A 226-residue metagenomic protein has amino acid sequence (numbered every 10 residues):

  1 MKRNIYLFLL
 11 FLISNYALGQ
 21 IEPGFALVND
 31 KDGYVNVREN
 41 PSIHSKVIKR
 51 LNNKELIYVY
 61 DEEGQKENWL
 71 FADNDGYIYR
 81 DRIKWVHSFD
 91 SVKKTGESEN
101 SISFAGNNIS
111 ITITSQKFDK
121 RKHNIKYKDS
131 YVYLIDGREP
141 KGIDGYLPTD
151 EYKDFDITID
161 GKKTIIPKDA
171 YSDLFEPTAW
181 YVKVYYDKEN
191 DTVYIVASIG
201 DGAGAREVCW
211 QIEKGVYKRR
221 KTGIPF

Functional and structural regions predicted by a protein language model:
N4-I13: Sec-dependent N-terminal signal peptides
N15-G19: Sec/Tat signal peptide C-region and signal peptidase I cleavage site
I21-A26, K49-R82: SH3/SH3-like beta-barrel superfamily modules
E39-N53: SH3/SH3-like (including bacterial SH3b) beta-barrel domains that bind proline-rich motifs or cell-wall ligands
R80-G137: Surface-exposed beta-loop interaction hotspot
S110-T112, D191-S198: Short beta-strand elements that form the blades of beta-propeller/WD-repeat-like and other beta-sheet-rich scaffold
Y131-K183: Mature extracytoplasmic domains of secretory-pathway proteins
G204-V208: Structural motif
